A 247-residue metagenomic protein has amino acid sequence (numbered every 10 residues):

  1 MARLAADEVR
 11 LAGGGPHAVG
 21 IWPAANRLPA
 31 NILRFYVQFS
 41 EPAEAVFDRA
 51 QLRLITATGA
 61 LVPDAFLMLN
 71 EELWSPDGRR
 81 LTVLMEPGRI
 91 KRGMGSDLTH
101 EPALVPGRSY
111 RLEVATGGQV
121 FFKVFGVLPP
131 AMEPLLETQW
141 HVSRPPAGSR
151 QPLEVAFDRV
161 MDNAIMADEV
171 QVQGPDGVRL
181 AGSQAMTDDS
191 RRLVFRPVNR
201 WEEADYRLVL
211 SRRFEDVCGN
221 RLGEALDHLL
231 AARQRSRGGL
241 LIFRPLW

Functional and structural regions predicted by a protein language model:
M1-W247: Acidic, low-complexity Ser/Thr/Gly/Pro-rich repeat segments typical of extracellular/periplasmic and surface-exposed
